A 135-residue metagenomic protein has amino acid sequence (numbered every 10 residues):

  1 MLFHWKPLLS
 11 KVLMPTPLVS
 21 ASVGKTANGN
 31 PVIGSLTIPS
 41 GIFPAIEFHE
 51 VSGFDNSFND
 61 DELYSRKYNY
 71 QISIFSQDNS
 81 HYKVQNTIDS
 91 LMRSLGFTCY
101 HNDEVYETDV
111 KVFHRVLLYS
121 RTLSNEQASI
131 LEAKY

Functional and structural regions predicted by a protein language model:
M1-G53, F58: Small/polar-rich, solvent-exposed N-terminal microdomains that initiate assembly or binding
M1-K11, G53-N59, L63-K67, H101-Y135: Short, charged interaction patches at domain edges and termini
F43-A45, N69-Q71, H114-V116: Broad gene-expression machinery/nucleic-acid interaction feature
H49, K83, T87-N102, L118: Short beta-strand and beta-hairpin "edge-sheet" elements
H49, S73-F75, L118-T122: Residue-level recognition of well-ordered beta-strand positions that form the cores of beta-sheet-rich folds across
Y64-S94: Mid-chain, well-packed structural core segment of small domains
